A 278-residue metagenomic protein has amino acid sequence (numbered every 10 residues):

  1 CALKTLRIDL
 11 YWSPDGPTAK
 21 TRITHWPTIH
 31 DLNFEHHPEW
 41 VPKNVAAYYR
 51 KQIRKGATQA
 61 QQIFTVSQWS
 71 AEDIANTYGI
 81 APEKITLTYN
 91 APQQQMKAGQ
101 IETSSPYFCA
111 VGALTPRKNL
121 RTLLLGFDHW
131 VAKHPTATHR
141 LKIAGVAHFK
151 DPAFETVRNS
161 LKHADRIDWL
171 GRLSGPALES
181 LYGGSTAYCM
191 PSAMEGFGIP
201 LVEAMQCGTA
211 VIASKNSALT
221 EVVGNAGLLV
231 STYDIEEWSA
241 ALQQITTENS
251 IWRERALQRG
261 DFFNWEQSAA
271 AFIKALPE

Functional and structural regions predicted by a protein language model:
C1-E278: Carbohydrate transferase catalytic cores enriched for Leloir-type hexosyltransferases
